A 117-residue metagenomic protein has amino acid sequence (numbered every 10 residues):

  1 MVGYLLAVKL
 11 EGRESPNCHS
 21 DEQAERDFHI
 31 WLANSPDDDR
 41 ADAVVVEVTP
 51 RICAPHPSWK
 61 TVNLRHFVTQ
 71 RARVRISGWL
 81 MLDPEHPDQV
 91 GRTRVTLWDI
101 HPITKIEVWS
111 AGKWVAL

Functional and structural regions predicted by a protein language model:
M1-L117: OB-fold and OB-like single-stranded nucleic-acid-recognition modules and their adjacent interaction interfaces
